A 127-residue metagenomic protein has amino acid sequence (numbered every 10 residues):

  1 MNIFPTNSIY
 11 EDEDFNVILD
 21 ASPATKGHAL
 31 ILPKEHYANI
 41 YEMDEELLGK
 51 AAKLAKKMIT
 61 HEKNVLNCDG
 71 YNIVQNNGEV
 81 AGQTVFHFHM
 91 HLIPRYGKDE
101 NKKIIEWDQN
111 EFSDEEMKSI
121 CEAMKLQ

Functional and structural regions predicted by a protein language model:
M1-Q127: HIT superfamily nucleotide-processing domains
